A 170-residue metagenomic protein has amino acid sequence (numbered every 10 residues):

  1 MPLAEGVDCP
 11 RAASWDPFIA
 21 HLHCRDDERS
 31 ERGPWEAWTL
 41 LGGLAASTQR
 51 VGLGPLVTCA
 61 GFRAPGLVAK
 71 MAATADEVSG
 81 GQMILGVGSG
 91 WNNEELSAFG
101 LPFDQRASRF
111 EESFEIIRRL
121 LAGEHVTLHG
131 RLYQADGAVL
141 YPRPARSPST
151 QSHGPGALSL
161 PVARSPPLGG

Functional and structural regions predicted by a protein language model:
M1-G170: Active-site-adjacent structural elements that line small-molecule/cofactor binding pockets in enzymes
